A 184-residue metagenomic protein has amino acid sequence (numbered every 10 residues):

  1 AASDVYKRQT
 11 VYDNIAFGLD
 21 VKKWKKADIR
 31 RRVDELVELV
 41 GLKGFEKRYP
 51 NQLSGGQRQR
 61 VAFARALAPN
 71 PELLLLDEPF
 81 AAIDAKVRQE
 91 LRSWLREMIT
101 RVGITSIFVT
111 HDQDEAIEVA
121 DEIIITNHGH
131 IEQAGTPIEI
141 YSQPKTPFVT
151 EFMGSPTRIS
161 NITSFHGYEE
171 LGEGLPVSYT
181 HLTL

Functional and structural regions predicted by a protein language model:
A1-Q9, T180-L184: Conserved small/polar residues in nucleotide/adenosyl-binding loops
K7-F148: ABC ATPase nucleotide-binding domains
V21, L75-D77, E173, V177 (+1 more regions): Generic detector of low-complexity/intrinsically disordered segments and short hydrophobic N-terminal stretches
E35-E38, G56, E170, G174 (+1 more regions): Acidic/proline-rich low-complexity IDRs
I138, K145-L182: ATPase nucleotide-binding modules
